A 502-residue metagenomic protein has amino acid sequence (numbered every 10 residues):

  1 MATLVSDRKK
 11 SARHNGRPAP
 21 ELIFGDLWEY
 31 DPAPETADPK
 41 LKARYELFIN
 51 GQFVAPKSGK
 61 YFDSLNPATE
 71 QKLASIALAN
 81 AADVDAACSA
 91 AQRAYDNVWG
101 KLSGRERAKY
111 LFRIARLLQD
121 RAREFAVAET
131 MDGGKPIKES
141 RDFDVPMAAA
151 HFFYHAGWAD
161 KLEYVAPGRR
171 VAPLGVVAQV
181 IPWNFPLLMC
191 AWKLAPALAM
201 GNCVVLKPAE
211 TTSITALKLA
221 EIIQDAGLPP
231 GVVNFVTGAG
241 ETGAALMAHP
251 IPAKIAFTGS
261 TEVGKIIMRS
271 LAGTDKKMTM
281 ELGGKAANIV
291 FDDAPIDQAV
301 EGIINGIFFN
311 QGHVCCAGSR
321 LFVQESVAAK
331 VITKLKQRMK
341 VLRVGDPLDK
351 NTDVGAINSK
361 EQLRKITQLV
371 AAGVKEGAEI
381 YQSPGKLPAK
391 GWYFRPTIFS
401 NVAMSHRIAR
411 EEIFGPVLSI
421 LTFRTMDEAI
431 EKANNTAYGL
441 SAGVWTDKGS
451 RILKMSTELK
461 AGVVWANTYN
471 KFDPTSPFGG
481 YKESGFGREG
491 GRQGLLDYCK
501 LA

Functional and structural regions predicted by a protein language model:
A2-A68, H155: Hydrophobic face of amphipathic alpha-helices that form TPR/SEL1-like repeat modules and related alpha-solenoid
A2-S11, T69-A74, L228, P252 (+6 more regions): Conserved C-terminal structural/oligomerization subdomain of aldehyde/semialdehyde dehydrogenase
E70, R107, E129, G201 (+9 more regions): Residue-level signal for inorganic ion chemistry
Q71-L162: Glycine-rich loop-to-alpha-helix module at the N-terminal edge of alpha/beta enzyme cores
K72-A79, D96-G100, Q179, N288-F291 (+5 more regions): Short, well-ordered beta-strand elements within core beta-sheets of diverse protein domains
Y95, W99, A115-A122, A126 (+18 more regions): Structural signal for hydrophobic packing residues in well-ordered secondary-structure cores of soluble enzyme domains
K161-Q298, N351, F423: Rossmann-like NAD(P) dinucleotide-binding subdomain of oxidoreductase/dehydrogenase enzymes
E262-A403, K432, A466: ALDH superfamily catalytic-core signature
